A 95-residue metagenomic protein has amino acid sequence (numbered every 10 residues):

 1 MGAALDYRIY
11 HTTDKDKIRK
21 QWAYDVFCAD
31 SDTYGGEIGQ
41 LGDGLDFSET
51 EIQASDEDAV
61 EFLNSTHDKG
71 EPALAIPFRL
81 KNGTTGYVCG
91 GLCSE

Functional and structural regions predicted by a protein language model:
M1-E95: Helix-coil modules at protein/domain termini and other flexible surface or pore-lining loops, especially C-terminal
